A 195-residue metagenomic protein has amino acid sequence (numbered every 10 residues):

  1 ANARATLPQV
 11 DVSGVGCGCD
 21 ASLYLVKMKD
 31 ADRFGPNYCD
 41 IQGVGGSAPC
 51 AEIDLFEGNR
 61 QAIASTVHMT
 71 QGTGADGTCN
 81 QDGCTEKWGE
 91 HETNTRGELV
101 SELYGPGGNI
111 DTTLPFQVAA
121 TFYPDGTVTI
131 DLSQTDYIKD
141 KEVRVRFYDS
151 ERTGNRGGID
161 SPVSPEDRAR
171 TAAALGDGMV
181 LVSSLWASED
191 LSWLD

Functional and structural regions predicted by a protein language model:
A1-D195: GH16 jelly-roll
